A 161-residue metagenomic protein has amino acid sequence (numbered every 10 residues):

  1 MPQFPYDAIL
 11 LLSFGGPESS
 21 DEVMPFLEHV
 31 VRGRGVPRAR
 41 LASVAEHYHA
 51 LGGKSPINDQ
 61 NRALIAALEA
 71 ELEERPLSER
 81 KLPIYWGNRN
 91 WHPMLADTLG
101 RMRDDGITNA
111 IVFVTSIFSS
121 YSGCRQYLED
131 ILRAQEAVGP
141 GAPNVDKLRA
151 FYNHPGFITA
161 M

Functional and structural regions predicted by a protein language model:
M1-M161: Active-site-proximal alpha-helix that buttresses catalytic centers in soluble enzyme cores
